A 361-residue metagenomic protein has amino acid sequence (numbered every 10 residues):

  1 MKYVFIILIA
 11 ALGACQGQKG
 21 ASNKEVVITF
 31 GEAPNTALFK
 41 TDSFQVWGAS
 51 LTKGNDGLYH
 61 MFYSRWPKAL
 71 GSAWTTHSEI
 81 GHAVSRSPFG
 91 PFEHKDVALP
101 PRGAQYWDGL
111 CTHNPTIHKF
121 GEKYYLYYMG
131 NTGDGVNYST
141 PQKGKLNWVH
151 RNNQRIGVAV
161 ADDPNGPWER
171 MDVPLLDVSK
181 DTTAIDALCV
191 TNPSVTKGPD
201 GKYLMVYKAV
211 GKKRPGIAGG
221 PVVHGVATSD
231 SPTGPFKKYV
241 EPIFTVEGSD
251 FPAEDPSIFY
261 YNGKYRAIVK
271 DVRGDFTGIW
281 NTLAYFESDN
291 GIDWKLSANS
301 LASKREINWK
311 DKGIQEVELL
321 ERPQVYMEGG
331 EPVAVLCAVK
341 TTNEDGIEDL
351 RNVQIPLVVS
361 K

Functional and structural regions predicted by a protein language model:
M1-N23: Bacterial Sec-dependent N-terminal signal peptides
C15-K361: Carbohydrate-active catalytic/glycan-binding domains of CAZyme proteins, especially the secreted or lumenal ectodomains
